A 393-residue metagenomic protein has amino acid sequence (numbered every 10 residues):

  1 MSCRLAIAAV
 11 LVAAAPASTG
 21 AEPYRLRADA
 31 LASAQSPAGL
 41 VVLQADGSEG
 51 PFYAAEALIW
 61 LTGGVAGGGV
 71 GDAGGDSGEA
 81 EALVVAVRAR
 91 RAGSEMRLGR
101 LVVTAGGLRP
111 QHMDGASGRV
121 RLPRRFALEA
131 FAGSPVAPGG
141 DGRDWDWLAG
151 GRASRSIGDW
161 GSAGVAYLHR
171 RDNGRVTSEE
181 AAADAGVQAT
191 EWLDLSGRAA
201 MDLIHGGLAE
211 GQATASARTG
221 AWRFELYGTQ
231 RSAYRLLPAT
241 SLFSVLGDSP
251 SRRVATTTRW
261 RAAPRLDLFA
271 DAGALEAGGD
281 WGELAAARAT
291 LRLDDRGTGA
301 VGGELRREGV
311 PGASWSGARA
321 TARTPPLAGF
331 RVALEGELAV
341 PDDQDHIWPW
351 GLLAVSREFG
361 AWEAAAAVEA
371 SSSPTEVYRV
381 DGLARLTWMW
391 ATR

Functional and structural regions predicted by a protein language model:
M1-S2, A17, G93: Intrinsically disordered, low-complexity segments enriched in Ser/Pro/Gly/Ala and basic residues
S2-A9: Sec-dependent signal peptide recognition, specifically the positively charged N-region followed immediately by
A9-S18: Hydrophobic h-region of N-terminal signal peptides that target proteins for export in Gram-negative bacteria
G20-R393: Gram-negative and organellar
